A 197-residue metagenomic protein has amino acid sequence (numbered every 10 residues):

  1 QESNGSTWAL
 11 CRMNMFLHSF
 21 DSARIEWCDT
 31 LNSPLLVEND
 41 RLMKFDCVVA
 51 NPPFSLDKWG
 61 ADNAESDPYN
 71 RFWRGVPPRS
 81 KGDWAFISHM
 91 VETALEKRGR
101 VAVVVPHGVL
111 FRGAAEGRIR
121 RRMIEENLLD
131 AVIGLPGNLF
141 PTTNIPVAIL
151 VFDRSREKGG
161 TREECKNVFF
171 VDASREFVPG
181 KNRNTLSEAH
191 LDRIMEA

Functional and structural regions predicted by a protein language model:
E2: Conserved acidic E/D residue at the C-terminus of a beta-strand in Rossmann-like folds
S6-L42: S-adenosyl-L-methionine
L42-A197: A conserved structural/catalytic subdomain of Rossmann-like adenosyl-cofactor enzymes
